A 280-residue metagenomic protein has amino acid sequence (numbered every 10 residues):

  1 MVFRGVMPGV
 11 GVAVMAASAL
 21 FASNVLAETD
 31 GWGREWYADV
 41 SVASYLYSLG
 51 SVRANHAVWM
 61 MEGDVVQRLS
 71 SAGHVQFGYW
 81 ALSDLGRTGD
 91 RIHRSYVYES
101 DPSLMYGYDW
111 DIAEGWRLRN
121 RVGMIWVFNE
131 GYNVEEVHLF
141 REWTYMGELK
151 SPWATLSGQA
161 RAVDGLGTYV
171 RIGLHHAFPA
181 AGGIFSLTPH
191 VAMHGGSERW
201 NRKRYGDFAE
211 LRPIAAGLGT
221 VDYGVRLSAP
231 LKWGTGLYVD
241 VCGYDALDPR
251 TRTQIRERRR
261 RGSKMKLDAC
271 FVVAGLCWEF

Functional and structural regions predicted by a protein language model:
M1-E35: Cleavable N-terminal export/targeting peptides
L26-G89, C277: Short glycine/proline- and aromatic-enriched beta-strand/turn motifs that initiate or cap beta-hairpins
W36-A38, A57-G63, S100-L104, V137-Y145 (+3 more regions): Hydrophobic, lipid-facing positions within transmembrane beta-strands of outer-membrane proteins
L46, S83-L85, F128-E130, G195-S197 (+1 more regions): Feature marks short, surface-exposed loop/turn motifs that line or immediately flank catalytic pockets and channel
Q67-A72, W110-A113, A154, Q159-F271 (+1 more regions): Outer-membrane beta-barrel transmembrane domain signature
F77-H175, D207-E210, I255-L267: Outer-membrane pore/translocation modules
